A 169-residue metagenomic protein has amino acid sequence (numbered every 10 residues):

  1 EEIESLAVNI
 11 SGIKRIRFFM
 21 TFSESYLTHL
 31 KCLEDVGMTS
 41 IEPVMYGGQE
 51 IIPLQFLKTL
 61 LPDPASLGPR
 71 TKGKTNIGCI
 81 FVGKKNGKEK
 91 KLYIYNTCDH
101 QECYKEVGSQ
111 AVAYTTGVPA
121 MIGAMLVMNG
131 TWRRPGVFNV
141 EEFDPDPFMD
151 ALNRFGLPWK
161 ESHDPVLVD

Functional and structural regions predicted by a protein language model:
E1-D169: C-terminal catalytic/substrate-binding lobe primarily of soluble NAD(P)-dependent oxidoreductases
